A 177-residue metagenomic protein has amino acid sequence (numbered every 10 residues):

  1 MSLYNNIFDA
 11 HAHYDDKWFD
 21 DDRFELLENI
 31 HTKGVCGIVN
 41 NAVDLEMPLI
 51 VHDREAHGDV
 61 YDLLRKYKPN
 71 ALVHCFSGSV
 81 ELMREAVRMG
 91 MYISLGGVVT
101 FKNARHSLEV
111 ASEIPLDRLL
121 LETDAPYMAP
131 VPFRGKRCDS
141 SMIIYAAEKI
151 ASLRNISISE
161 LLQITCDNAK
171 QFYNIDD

Functional and structural regions predicted by a protein language model:
M1-D177: Mid-domain alpha/beta scaffold segments of enzyme catalytic cores
